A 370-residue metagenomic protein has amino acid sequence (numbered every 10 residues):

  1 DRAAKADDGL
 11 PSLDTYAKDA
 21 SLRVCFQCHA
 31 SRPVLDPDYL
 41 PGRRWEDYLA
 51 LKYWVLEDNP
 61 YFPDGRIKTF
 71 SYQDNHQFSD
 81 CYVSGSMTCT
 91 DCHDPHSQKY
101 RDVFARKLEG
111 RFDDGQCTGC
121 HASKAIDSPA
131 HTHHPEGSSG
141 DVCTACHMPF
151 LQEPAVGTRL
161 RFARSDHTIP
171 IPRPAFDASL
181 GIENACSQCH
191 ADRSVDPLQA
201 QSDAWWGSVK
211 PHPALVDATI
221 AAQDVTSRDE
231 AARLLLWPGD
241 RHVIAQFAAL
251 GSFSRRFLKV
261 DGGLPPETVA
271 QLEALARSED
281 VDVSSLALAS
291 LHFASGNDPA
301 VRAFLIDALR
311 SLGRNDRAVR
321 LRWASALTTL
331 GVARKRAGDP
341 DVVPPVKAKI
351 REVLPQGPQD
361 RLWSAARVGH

Functional and structural regions predicted by a protein language model:
D1-G251, R255-G262, L305-A324: Primarily the internal scaffold of c-type cytochrome electron-transfer domains, especially repeated/multiheme c-type
V103-A105, A289, F293: Hydrophobic alpha-helical membrane-insertion segments
S227-L236, K259-R277, N297-S311, D341 (+2 more regions): Amphipathic alpha-helical scaffolding segments comprising HEAT/armadillo-like alpha-solenoid repeats
H242, D280, A300-S311, R317-H370: C-terminal luminal/periplasmic domains and tails of membrane-associated envelope-modifying transferases
I244-A245, E267, D282: Structural detector for tandem alpha-solenoid helical repeats, activating at a conserved register within the helical
A249-L250, E273, A287-A289, A324: Hydrophobic core positions within HEAT/HEAT-like alpha-solenoid repeats
R256-V260, L291-D298, L330-R334: Residue-level signature of the C-terminal ends
A270, S278-V281, S285-A287: Helix-rich alpha-solenoid scaffolding regions
